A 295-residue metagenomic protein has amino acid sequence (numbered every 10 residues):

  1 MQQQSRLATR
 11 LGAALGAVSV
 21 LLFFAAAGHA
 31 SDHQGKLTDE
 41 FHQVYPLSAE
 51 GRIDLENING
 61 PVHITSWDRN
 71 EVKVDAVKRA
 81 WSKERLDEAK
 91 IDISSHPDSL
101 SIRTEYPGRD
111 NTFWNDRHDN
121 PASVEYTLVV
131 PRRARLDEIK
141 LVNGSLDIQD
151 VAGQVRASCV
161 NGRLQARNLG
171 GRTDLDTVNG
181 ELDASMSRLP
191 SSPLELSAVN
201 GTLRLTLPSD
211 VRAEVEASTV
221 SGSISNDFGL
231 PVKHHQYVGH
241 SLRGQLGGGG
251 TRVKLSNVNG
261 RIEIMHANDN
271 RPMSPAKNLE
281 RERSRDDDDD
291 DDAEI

Functional and structural regions predicted by a protein language model:
M1-I295: Intrinsically disordered, low-complexity terminal regions
